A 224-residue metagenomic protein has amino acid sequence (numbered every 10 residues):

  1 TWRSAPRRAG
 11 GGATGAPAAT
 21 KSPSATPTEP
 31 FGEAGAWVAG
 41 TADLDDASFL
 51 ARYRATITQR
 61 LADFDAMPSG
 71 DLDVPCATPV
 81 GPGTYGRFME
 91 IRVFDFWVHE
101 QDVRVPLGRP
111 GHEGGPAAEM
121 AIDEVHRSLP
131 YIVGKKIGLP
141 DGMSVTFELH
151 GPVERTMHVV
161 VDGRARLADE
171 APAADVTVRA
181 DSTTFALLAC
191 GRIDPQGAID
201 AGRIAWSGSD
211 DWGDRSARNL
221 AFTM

Functional and structural regions predicted by a protein language model:
T1-T28, T78-G134: Short, contiguous alpha-helical
A5-A66, D71: Short, helix-capping/interhelical loops that line the mouth of catalytic, cofactor-, or ligand-binding pockets
F31-A47, R127-G142, D214-M224: Charged/polar, low-hydrophobicity segments characteristic of intrinsically disordered regions and flexible loops
A47, A51, R87-E90, F94 (+1 more regions): A generic "alpha-helical surface" signal
L61-F88: Acidic interhelical loop/turn segments
A117-V161: A glycine-rich beta-turn/hairpin centered on an aromatic-Pro dipeptide
V153-T177, D181: Acidic/His-leaning functional-site neighborhoods
E170-M224: C-terminal interaction segments
